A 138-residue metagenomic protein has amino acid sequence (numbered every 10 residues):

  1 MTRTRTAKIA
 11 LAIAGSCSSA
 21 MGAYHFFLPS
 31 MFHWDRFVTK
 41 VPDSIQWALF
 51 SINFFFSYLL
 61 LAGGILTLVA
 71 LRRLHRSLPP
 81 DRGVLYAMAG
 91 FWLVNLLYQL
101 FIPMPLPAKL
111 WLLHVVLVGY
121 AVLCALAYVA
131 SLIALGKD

Functional and structural regions predicted by a protein language model:
M1-M21: Cytosolic juxtamembrane helix and N-cap/initiation of the first transmembrane helix
R3-T4, G64-R82, P103: Juxtamembrane helix-break-helix junctions at the cytosolic face of small multi-pass alpha-helical membrane proteins
S16, A20-G22, L28-P29, S44-R73 (+1 more regions): Core segments of alpha-helical transmembrane spans in multipass integral membrane proteins
S18, R82-W92, L96, L113-A125: Hydrophobic alpha-helical segments of small multi-pass membrane proteins
F27-V41: Membrane-interface helix-loop junction between the first two transmembrane segments
T39-A48, P79-P80, P105-L117: Non-cytosolic membrane-interface motifs at loop->transmembrane helix junctions
H75, G90, L96-L113, A130-A134: Membrane-helix boundary connector in multi-pass membrane proteins
Y120-D138: Membrane-water interface at the C-terminal end of transmembrane alpha helices
